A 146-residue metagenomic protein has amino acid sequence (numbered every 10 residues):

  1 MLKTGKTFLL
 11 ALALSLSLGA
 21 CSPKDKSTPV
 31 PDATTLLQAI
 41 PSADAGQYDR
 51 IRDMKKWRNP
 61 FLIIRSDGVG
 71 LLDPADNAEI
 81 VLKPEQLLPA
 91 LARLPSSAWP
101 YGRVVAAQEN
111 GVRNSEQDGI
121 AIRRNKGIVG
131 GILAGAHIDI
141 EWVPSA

Functional and structural regions predicted by a protein language model:
M1-L9: Bacterial N-terminal signal peptides that target proteins for export
F8-L16: Gram-negative bacterial Sec-dependent N-terminal signal peptides
L18-A20: C-terminal motif of bacterial Sec signal peptides marking the signal peptidase cleavage site
S22-A146: Long, low-hydrophobicity, acidic/polar, solvent-exposed interaction domains
